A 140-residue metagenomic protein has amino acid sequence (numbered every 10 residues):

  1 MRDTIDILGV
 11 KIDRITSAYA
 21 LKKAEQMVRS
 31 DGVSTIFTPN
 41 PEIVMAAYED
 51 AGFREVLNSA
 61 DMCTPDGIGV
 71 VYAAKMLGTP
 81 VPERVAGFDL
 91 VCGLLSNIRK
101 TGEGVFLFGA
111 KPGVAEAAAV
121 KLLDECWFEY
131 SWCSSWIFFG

Functional and structural regions predicted by a protein language model:
M1-R84, F88-D89: N-terminal nucleotide/polyanion-binding subdomain common to many enzyme families
A74-G140: Conserved beta-alpha
